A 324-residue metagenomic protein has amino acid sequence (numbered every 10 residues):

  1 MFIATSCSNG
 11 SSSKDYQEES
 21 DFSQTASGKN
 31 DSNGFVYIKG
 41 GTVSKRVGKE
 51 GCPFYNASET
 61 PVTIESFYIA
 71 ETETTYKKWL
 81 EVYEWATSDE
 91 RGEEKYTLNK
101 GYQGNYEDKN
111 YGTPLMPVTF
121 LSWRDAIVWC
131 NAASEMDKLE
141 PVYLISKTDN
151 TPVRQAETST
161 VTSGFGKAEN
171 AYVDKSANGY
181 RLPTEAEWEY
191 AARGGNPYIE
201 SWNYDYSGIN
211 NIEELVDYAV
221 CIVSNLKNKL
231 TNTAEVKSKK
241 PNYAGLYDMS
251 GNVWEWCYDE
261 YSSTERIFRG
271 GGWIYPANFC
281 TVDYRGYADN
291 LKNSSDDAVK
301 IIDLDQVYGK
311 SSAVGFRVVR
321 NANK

Functional and structural regions predicted by a protein language model:
F2-G34: Bacterial Sec-dependent N-terminal signal peptides
D21-K39, S44, A171-Y172, A177-Y180: GGW-centered surface loops in extracellular recognition modules
K45-S66, L230-S238, N278-L304: Short, polar loop/linker segments at the starts of domains and inter-domain junctions
E50-G51, T63-I209, S262, R320-K324: Active-site microenvironments of metalloenzymes and redox enzymes
G166-K175, V216-S250: Short, well-ordered junction/capping motifs at the entry into regular secondary structure
P197-A234, E265-G270: Chymotrypsin/trypsin-fold serine protease catalytic domain
K240-N242, Y261-K324: Disulfide-stabilized, aromatic/cysteine-rich ligand-recognition loop
G251-D259: Active-site-proximal beta-strands of protease catalytic cores
